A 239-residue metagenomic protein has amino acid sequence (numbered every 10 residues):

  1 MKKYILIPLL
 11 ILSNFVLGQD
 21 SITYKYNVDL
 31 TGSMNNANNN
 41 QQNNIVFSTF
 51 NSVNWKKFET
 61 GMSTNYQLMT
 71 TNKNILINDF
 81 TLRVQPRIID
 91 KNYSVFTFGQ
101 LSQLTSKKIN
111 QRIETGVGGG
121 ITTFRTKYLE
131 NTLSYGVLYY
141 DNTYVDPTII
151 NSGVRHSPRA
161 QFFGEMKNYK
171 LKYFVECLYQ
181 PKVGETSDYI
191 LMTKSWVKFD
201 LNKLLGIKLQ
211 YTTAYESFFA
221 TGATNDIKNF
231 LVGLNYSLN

Functional and structural regions predicted by a protein language model:
Q19-G61: Short glycine/proline- and aromatic-enriched beta-strand/turn motifs that initiate or cap beta-hairpins
V28-M34, M62-Y66, V84, T97-L101 (+5 more regions): Transmembrane beta-barrel strands of outer-membrane/channel proteins
N35-N44, T70-I77, Q103-Q111, V145-P147 (+2 more regions): Solvent-exposed loop/turn segments connecting transmembrane beta-strands in outer-membrane beta-barrel proteins
F47-T49, L82-V84, V117, P158-A160 (+3 more regions): Membrane-embedded beta-strands of outer-membrane beta-barrel proteins, especially the hydrophobic/small aromatic
N51-V53, P86-I88, L101, I121-T123 (+4 more regions): Residue-level signature of outer-membrane beta-barrel architecture
W55-M62, N92-F96, K127-N131, E165-Y173 (+1 more regions): Repeated loop/turn-to-beta-strand initiation elements of outer-membrane beta-barrel proteins
E130-P181: Detector for outer-membrane/organellar transmembrane beta-barrel domains, recognizing the amphipathic beta-strand
D226-N239: Outer-membrane beta-barrel "beta-signal"
